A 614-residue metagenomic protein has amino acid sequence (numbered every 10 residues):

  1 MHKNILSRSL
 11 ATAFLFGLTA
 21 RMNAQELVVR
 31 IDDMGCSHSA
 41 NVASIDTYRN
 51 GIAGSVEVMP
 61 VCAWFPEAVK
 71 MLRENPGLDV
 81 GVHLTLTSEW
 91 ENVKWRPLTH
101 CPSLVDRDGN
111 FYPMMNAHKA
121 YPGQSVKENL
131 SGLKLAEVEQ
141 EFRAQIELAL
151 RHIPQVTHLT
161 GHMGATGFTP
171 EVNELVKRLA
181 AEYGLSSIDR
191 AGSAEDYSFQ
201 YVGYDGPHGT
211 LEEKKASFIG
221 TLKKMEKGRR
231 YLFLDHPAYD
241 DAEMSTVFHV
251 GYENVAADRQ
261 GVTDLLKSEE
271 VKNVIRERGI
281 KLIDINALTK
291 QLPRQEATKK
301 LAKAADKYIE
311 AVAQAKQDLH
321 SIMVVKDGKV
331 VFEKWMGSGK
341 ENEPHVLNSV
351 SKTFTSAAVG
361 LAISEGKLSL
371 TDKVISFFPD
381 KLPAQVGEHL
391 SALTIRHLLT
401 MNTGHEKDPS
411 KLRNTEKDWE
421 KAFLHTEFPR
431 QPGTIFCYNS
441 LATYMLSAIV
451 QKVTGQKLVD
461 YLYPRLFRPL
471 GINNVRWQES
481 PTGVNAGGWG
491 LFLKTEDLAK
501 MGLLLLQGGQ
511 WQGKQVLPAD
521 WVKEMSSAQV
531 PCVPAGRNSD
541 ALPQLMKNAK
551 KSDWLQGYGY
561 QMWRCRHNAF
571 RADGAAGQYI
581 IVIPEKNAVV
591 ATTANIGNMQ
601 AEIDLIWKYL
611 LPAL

Functional and structural regions predicted by a protein language model:
S44-N50, E67-D79, P97-D106, L150-R151 (+1 more regions): Acidic (Asp/Glu)-rich catalytic clusters
N129-K215, I219, K223: Catalytic domains of cell-wall/extracellular-matrix polysaccharide-remodeling enzymes, centered on de-N-acetylation
G184-R190, G251-L292: C-terminal domain-boundary segment and adjacent tail
I309-G339, I581, N587-A591: A short, well-structured edge-of-sheet supersecondary motif
G328, H345-T371, L398, L446-V450 (+1 more regions): Active-site SXXK
E365-T403, H425, T454-W489, L493: Active-site helix/loop module of the DD-peptidase/beta-lactamase fold, centered on the serine-lysine SxxK catalytic
A442-I449, W489-Q510, Q578-A594: Active-site-proximal alpha-helical segments within enzyme catalytic domains
I472-N474, S526-V589: Active-site Gly/Thr loop motif
